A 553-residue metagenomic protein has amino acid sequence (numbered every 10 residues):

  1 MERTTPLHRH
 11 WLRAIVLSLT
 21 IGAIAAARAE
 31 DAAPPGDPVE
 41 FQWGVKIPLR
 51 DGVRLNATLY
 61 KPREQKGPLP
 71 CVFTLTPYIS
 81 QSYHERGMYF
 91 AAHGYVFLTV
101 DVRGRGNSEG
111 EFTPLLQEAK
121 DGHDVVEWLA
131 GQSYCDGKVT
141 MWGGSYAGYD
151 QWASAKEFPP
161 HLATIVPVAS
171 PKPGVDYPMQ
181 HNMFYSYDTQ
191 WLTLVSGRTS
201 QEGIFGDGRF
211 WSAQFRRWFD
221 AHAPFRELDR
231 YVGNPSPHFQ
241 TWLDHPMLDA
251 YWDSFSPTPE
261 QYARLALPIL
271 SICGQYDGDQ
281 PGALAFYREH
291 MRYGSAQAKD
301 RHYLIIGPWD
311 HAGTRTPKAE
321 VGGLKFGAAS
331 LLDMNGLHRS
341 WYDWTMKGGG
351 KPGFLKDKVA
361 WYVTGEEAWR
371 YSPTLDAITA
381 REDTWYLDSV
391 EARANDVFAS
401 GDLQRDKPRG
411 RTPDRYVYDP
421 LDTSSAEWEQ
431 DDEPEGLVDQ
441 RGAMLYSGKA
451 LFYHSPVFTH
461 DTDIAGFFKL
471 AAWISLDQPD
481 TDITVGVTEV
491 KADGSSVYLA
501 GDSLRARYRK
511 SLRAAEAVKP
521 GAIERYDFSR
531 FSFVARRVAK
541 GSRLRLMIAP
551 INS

Functional and structural regions predicted by a protein language model:
R13-A23: Bacterial N-terminal signal peptides
D31-Q65, H454, F458-H460: N-terminal cap/lid segment of alpha/beta-hydrolase-fold proteins
P62-G131, R315-F326, S447, P479 (+2 more regions): Cap/lid segment of the alpha/beta-hydrolase catalytic domain
A92, K156-R264: Accessory cap/linker subdomain of secreted extracellular hydrolases
Y134-Y146: Alpha/beta-hydrolase fold nucleophile elbow
F219-R226, E320-S553: C-terminal, loop-rich substrate-recognition/catalytic regions characterized by aromatic stacking residues
S271-C273: Short beta-strand/loop motif that positions the catalytic acidic residue of the alpha/beta-hydrolase fold
P281-H302: Active-site-adjacent alpha-helix of alpha/beta-hydrolase-fold enzymes
